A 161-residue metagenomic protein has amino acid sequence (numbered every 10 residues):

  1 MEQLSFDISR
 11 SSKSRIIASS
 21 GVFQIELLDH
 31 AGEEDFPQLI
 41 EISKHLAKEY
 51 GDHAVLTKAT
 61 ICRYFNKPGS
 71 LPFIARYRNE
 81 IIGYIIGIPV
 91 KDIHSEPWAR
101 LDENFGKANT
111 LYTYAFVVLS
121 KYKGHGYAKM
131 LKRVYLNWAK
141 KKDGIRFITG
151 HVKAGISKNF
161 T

Functional and structural regions predicted by a protein language model:
I8-T60, K67, P72-Y77, I81-I82: Short amphipathic alpha-helix that is part of the acyltransferase structural core
L46, P89-I93, I156: Feature marks short, surface-exposed loop/turn motifs that line or immediately flank catalytic pockets and channel
T60-C62, L71-P72, P97-N104: Short secondary-structure capping micro-motifs at structural edges
I81, I85-A115: Conserved acyl-donor/pantetheine-binding loop and adjacent beta-alpha core of acyl/acetyltransferases and related
A115-V118, G124-W138: Conserved acetyl-CoA-binding loop-helix of GNAT-fold acetyltransferases
A139-A154: Conserved GNAT acetyl-CoA-binding A-motif
N159-T161: Conserved active-site tyrosine of GNAT-family acetyltransferases
